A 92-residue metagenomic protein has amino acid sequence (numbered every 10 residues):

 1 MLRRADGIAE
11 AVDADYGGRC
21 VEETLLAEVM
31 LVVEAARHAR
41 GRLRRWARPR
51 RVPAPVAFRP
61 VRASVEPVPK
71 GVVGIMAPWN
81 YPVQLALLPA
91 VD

Functional and structural regions predicted by a protein language model:
M1-S64: N-terminal Rossmann-like NAD(P)+-binding subdomain of aldehyde/semialdehyde dehydrogenases
P53-D92: Conserved small-residue-rich beta-alpha loop and adjacent elements that most often cradle the phosphate/pyrophosphate
